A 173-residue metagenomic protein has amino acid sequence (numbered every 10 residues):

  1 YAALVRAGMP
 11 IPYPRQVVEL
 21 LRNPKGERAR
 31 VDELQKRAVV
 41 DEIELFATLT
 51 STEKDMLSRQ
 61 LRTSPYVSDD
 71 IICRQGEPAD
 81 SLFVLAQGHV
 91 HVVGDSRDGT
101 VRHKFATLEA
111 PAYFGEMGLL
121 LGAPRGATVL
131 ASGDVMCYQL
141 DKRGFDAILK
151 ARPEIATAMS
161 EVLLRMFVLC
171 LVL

Functional and structural regions predicted by a protein language model:
Y1-Q60, P65, L171-L173: Solvent-exposed, non-transmembrane regulatory segments of membrane-associated proteins
A2-P10, E27, S81, H91-V92 (+2 more regions): Short beta-strands and strand-coil junctions in structured, solvent-facing domains, enriched
K36-G118, R125-A127, G144: Regulatory nucleotide-sensing modules
K54, P124-A127, R143-L173: A small-molecule sensor/coupling module
V135-G144: A short hydrophobic beta-strand segment most commonly corresponding to one strand of the jelly-roll/cupin
